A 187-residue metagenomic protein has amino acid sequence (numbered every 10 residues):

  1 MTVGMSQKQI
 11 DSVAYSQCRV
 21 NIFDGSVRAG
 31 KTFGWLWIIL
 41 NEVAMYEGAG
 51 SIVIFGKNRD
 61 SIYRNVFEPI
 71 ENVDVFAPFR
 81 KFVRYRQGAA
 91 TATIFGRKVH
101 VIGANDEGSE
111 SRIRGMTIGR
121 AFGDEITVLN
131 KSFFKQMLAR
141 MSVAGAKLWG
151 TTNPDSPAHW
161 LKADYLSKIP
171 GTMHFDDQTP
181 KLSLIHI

Functional and structural regions predicted by a protein language model:
M1-I185: Phosphate/NTP-binding elements of NTP-utilizing enzymes
